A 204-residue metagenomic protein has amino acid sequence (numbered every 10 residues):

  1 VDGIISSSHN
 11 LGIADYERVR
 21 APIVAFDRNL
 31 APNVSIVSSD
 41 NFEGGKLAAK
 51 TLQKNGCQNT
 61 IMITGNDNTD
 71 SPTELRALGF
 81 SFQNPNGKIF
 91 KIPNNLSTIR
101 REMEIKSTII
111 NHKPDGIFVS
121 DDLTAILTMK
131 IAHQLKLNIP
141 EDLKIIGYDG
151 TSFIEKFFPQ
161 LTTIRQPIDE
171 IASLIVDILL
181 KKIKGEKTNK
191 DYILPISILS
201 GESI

Functional and structural regions predicted by a protein language model:
S7-G44, L123, D149-L161: Flexible loop/hinge segments that line or gate small-molecule binding clefts
S7-S8, N55, I63, P72 (+2 more regions): Replace "coordinates the UDP/GDP/TDP-sugar" with "coordinates nucleotide-activated sugar donors
N10-G12, N68, P72, R76 (+1 more regions): Alpha-helix capping/helix-boundary segments
V37-M62, T98-S107, A125, Q166-K184: Hydrophobic alpha-helical segments within soluble ligand-binding/sensing domains
K46-K88, K190-S203: An alpha-beta-alpha
N66, I89-I99: Short beta->alpha junction loops
Q83-I89, Q134-I139: Short helix-capping segments at alpha-helix termini
K106-I204: Flexible loop/turn connectors
